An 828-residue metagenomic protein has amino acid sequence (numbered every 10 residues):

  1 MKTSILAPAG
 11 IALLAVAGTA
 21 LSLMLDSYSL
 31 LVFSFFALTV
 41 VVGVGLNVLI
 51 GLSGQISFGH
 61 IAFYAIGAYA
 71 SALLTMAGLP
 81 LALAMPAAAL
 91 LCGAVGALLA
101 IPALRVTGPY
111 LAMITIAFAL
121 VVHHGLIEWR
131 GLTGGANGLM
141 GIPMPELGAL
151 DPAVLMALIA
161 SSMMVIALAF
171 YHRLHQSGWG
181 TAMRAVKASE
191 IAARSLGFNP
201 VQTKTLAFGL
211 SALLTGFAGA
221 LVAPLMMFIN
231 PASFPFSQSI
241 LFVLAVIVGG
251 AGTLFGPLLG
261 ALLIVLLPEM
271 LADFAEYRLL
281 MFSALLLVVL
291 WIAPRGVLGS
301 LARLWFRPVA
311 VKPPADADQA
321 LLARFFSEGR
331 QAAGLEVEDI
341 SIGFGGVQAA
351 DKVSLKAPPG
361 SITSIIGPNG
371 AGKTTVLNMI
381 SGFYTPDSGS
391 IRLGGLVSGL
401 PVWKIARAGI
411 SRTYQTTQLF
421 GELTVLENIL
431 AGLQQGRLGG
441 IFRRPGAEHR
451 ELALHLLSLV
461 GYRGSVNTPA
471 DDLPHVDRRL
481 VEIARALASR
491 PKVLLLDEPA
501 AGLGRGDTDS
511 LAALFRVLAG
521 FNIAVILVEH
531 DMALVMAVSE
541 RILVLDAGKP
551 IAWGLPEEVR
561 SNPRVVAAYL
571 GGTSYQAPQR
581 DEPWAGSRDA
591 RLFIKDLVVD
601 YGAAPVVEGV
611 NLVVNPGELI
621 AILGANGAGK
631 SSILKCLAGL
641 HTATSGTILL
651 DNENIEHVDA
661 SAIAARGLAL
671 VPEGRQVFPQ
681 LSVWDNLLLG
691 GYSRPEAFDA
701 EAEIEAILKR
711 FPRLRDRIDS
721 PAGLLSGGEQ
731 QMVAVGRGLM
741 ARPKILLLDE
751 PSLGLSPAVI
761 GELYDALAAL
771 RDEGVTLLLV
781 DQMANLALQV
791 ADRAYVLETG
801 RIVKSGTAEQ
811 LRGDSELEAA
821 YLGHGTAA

Functional and structural regions predicted by a protein language model:
K2-D316: Transmembrane alpha-helices and adjacent helix-loop boundaries
S4, L14, L21, F33 (+21 more regions): Generic detector of short alpha-helix boundary/capping microenvironments and adjacent low-complexity segments
L6-A7, L23, S27-Y28, F36 (+24 more regions): Generic detector of short, locally flexible boundary/turn motifs and exposed helical patches
F170, A323-S327, R580-W584: Short, P/G- and charge-enriched loop/turn segments at secondary-structure junctions
P314-F326: Cytosolic juxtamembrane regulatory segments of multi-pass membrane proteins
R330-E336, I342-A828: Glycine-rich phosphate-binding loops of nucleotide-dependent enzymes
